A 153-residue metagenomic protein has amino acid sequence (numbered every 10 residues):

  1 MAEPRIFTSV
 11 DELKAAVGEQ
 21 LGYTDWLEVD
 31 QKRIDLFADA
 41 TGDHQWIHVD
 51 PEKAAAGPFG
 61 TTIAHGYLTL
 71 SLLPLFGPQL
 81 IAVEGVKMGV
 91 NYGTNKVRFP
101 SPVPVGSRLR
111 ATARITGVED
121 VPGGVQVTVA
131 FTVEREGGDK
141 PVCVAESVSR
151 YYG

Functional and structural regions predicted by a protein language model:
M1-A15, P102-G153: HotDog/MaoC-like acyl-thioester-processing domains
A2-A64, I81: Catalytic strand-loop segment that frames the active site of acyl-thioester-processing enzymes
E19, Y23-D25, R33, D43 (+3 more regions): A generic structural signal for short beta-strands and their flanking turns/coil linkers
G22, W26-E28, R98, P104 (+1 more regions): Generic structural detector for well-ordered beta-strands
D35-A38, L70-P74: Predominant activation on well-ordered alpha-helical scaffold segments within soluble catalytic domains
A55-A64, S71-T112: Hydrophobic beta-strand-centered segment that forms part of the acyl-chain substrate-binding groove
G66-L68, V142: An amphipathic alpha-helix/helix-turn recognition signal
